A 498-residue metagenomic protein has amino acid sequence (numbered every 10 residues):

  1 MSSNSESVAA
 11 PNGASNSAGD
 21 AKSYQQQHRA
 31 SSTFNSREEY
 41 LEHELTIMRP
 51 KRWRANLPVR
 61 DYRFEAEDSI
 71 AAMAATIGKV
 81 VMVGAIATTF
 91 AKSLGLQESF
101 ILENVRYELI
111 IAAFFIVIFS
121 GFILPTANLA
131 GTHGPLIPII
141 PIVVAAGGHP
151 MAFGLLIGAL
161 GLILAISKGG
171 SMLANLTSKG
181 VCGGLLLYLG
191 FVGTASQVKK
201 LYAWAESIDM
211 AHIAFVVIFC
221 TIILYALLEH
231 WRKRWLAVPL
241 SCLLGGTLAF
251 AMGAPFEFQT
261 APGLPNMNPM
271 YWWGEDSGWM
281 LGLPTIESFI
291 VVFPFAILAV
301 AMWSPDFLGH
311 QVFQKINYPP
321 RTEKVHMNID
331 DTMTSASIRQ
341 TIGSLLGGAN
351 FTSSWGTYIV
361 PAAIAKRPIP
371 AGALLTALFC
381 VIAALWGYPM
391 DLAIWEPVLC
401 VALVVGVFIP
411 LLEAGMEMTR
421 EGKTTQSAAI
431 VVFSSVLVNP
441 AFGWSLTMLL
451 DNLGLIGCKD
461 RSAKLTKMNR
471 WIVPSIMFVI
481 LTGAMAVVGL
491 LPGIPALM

Functional and structural regions predicted by a protein language model:
M1-A71, G253, E257-G282, I316-K324 (+3 more regions): Intrinsically disordered, low-complexity non-transmembrane regions of multi-pass membrane transporters
S2-P150: N-terminal signal-anchor module of multipass membrane proteins
T33-S36, L45-I70, I86-I118, P294-R367: Membrane-embedded helical hairpins/re-entrant loop segments and their flanking transmembrane helices within multi-pass
E67-V83, H212-F219, L236-A237, F250-P255 (+2 more regions): Hydrophobic, membrane-embedded alpha-helices of multi-pass small-molecule transporters
I70-T76, L96-N104, S120-N128, A203-I213 (+5 more regions): Short, amphipathic, aromatic/basic-enriched membrane-interface segments that mark the entry/exit of transmembrane
F100-R106, L124-I137, N175-C182, A349-T357 (+2 more regions): Short, non-helical or kinked segments that cap or interrupt transmembrane helices
I116-N128, L298-A301, I338-G348, V381-W386 (+2 more regions): Transmembrane alpha-helix interface/packing and boundary motifs in multi-pass membrane proteins, characterized by
V144-F256, L375-M498: Membrane-embedded alpha-helical modules
